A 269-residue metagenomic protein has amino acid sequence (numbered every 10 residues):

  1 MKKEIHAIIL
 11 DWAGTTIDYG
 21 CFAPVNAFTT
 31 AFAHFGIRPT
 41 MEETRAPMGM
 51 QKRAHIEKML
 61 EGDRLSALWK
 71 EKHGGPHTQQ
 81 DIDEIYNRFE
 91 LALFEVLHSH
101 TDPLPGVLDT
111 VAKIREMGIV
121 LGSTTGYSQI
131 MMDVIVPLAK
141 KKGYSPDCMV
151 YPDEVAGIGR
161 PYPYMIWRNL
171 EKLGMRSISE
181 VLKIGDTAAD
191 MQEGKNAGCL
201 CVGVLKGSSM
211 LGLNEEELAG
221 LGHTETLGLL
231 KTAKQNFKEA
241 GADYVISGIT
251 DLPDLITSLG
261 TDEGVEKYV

Functional and structural regions predicted by a protein language model:
M1-H6, L108, A112, S128-V269: Asp-based, Mg2+/Mn2+-dependent phosphohydrolase catalytic module
K3-L108, A112-M117, D133: N-terminal helical cap/lid subdomain that shapes the substrate entry/recognition surface in HAD-like hydrolases
